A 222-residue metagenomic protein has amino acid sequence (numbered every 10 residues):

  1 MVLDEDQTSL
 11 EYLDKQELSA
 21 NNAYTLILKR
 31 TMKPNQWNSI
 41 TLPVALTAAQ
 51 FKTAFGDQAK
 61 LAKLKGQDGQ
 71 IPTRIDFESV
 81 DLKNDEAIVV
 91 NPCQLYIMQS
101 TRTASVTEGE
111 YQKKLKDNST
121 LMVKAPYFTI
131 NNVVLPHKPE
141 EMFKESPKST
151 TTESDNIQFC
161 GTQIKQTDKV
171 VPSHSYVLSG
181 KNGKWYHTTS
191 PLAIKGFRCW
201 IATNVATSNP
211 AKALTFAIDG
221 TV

Functional and structural regions predicted by a protein language model:
M1-D57, D81-K184, T188-V222: A short, polar beta-strand/turn micro-motif
L61: Active-site-surrounding "flap" and adjacent substrate/cofactor-binding loops of secreted or lumenal enzymes, prototyped
Q70-S79: Outer-membrane beta-barrel transmembrane strand signature
